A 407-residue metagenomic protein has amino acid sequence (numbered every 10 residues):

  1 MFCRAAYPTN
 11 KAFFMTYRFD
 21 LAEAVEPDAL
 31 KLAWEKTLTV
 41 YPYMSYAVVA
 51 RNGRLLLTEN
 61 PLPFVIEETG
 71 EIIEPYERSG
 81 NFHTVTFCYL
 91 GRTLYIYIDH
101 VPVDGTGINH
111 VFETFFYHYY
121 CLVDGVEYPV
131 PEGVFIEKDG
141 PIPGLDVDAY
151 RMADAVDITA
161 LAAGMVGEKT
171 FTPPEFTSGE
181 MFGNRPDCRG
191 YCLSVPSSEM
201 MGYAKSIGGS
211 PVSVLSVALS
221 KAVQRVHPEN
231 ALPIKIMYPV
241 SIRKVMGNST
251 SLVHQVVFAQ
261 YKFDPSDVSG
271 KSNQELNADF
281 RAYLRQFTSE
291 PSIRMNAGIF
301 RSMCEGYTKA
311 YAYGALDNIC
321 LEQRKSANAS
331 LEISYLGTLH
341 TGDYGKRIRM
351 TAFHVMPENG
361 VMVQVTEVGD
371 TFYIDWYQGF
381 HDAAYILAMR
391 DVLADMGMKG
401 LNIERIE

Functional and structural regions predicted by a protein language model:
M1-N52, L62-F87, Q224-E407: Acyl-thioester-dependent acyl-group transfer interface
A5, P102, T106-H110, T114-G202 (+1 more regions): Non-catalytic, low-complexity flexible loops and terminal extensions
A22-Y41, Y97-E113, R189-E229, I333 (+2 more regions): Acyl activation and transfer enzymes in specialized metabolism, enriched for ANL adenylate-forming modules
S79-G125, V130-L145, G360, T366-I386: Histidine-centered acyl-transfer/condensation active-site motif and its immediate structural neighborhood
R92-L94, P211-V212, P233-I234: Alpha-helical scaffolds flanking conserved acidic
M181-F182, G208, H354: Charge-rich, low-complexity terminal tails
